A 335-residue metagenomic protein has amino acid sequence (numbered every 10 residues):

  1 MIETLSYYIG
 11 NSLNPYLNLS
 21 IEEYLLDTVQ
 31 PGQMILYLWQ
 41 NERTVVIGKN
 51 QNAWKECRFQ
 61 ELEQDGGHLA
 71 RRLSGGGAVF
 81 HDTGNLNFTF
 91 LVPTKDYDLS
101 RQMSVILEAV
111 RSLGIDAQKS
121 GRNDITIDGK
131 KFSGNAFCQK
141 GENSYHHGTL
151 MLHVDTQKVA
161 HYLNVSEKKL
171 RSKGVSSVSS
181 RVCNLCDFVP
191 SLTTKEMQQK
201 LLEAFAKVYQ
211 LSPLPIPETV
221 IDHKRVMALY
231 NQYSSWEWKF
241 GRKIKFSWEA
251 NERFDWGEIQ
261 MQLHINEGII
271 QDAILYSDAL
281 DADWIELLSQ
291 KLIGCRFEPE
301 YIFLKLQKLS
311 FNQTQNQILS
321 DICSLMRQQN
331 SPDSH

Functional and structural regions predicted by a protein language model:
M1-Y97: N-terminal lobe of the biotin/lipoate ligase/transferase fold
N85-N123: Contiguous, small/hydrophobic- and glycine-enriched helical/loop subdomains that border and often "cap" functional
I115-R122, Y209-H223, I302-F303: Flexible, glycine/charged-enriched surface loops at secondary-structure junctions
I115-S180: Internal, well-ordered alpha/beta segment that forms a basic, Gly-enriched binding/recognition surface
A136-F137, L150-L152, E252, I259-E267 (+1 more regions): Short beta-strand elements
V159-H161, K168-P215: A conserved active-site cap/scaffold subdomain adjacent to cofactor or substrate pockets
D222-I265: Structured beta-strand/loop patches that form or line metal/cofactor-binding pockets in enzymes
I269-H335: Active-site- and interface-proximal helix/loop "cap" or "latch" segments in soluble metabolic and energy-transducing
